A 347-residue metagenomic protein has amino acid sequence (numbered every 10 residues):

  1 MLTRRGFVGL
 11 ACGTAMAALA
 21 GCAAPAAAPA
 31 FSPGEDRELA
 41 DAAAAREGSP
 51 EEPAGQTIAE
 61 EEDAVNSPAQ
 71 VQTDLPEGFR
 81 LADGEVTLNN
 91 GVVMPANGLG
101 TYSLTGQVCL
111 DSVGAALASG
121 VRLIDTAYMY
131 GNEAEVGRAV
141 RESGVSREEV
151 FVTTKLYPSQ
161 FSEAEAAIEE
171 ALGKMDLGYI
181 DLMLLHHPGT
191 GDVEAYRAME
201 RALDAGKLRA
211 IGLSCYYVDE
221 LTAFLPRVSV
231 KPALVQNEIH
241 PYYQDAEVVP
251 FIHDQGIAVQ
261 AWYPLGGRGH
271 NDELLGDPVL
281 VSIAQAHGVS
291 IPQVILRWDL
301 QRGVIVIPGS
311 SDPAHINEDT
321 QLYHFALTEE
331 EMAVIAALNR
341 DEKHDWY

Functional and structural regions predicted by a protein language model:
M1-A15: N-terminal secretory signal peptides and thylakoid transit peptides that target proteins across membranes
A23-D83, D254, N317-Y347: Terminal-tail/helix-coil boundary detector
G91-T105: Boundary/entry segment of secreted carbohydrate-active catalytic domains
L99, I124, I180, I211: Glycine-centered flexible beta-alpha turn that most often forms the glycine-rich phosphate-binding loop
T105-A116, F161-K174: Short, acidic/polar
V108-V121, A127-A139: N-terminal carbohydrate-binding/catalytic regions of secreted carbohydrate-active enzymes
E165-L185, R201-A205: CE4/NodB-like, metal-dependent polysaccharide N-deacetylase domain that modifies extracellular/periplasmic N-acetylated
H187-Y347: Beta/alpha (TIM)-barrel catalytic core signal, keyed to glycine-rich beta->alpha loops juxtaposed to Asp/Glu that bind
